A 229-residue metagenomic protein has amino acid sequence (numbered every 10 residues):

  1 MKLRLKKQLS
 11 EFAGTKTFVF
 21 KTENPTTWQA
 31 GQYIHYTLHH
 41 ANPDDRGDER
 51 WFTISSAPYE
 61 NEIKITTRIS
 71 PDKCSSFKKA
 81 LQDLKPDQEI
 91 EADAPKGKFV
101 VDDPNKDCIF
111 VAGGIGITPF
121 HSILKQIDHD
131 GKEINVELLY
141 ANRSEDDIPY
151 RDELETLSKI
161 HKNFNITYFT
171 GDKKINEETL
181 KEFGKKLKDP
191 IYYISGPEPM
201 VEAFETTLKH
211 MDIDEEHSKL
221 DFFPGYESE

Functional and structural regions predicted by a protein language model:
K2-Q88, N142-S144, G171-D172: Ferredoxin-reductase
N61, K73-E229: FNR/FR-type flavoprotein reductase catalytic core
